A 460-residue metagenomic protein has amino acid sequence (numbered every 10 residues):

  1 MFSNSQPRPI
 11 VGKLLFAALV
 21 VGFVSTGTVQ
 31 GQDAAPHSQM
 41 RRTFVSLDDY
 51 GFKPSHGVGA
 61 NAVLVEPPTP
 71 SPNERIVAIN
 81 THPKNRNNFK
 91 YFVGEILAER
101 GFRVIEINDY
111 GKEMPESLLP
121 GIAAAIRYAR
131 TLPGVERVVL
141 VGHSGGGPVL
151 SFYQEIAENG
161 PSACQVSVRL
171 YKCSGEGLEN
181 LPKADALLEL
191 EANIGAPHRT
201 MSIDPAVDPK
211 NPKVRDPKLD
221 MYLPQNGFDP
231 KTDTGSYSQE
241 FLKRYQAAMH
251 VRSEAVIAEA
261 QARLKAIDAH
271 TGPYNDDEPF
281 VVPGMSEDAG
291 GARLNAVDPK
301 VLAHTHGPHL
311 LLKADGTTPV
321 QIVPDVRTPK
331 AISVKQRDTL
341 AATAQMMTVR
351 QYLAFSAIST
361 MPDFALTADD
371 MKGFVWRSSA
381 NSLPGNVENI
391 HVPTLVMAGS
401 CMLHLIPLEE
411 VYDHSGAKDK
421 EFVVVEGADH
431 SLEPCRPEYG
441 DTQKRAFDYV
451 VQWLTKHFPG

Functional and structural regions predicted by a protein language model:
Q32-N73: N-terminal cap/lid segment of alpha/beta-hydrolase-fold proteins
P68-R100, E106-D109: Short, surface-exposed "cap/lid" segments of acyl-processing enzymes
E113-P133, P148-E155: Alpha/beta-hydrolase active-site loop
T131, R137-P212: Primarily recognizes the serine-hydrolase "nucleophile elbow" in alpha/beta-hydrolase and SGNH/GDSL folds
D220-G385: Alpha/beta-hydrolase
I390, V396-A398: Short beta-strand/loop motif that positions the catalytic acidic residue of the alpha/beta-hydrolase fold
G416-L432: Catalytic histidine neighborhood in serine/cysteine hydrolases with alpha/beta-hydrolase-type architecture
A428, R436-G460: Catalytic active-site module of serine/aspartate enzymes centered on a nucleophile-bearing elbow/loop
